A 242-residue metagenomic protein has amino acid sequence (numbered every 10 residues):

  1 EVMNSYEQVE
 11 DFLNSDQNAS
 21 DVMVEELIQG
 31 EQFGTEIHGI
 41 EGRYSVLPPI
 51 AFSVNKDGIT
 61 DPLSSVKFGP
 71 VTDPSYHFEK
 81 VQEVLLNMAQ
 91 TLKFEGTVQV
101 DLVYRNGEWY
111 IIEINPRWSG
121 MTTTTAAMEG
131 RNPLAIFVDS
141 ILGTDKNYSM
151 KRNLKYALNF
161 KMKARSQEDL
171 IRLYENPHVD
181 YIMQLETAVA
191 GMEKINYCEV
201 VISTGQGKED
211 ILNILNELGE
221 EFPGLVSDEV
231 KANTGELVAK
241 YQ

Functional and structural regions predicted by a protein language model:
E1, E26, P70, C198-G205: Short, well-ordered beta-strand elements within core beta-sheets of diverse protein domains
E1-G30, T60-S65, N87-T91, L215: Conserved ATP-binding module of the ATP-grasp superfamily
E1-S5, H38-I40, S203: Short beta-strand-to-turn element immediately C-terminal to the catalytic PLP-Schiff-base lysine in fold type I
E26-K93, N115-I141, N159: ATP-dependent carboxylate/phosphate-activation module, predominantly the ATP-grasp catalytic core and closely related
G42-R43, Y104-E108: A glycine-centered beta-loop-beta connector
F94-N106: A short glycine-rich, hydrophobically flanked beta-strand micro-motif that places a catalytic Asp/Glu for divalent metal
I111-E113: Pre-DFG segment of protein kinase catalytic domains
V138-Q242: Peripheral (often C-terminal) accessory segments that flank ATP-dependent C-N-forming ligase machineries
